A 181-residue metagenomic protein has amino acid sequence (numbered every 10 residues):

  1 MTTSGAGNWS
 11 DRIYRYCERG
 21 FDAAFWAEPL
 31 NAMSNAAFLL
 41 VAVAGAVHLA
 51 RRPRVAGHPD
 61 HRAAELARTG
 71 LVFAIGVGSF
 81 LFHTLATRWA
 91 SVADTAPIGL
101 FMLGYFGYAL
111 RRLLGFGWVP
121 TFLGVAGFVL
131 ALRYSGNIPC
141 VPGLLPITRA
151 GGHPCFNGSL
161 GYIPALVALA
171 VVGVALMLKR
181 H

Functional and structural regions predicted by a protein language model:
T2-H181: Multi-pass alpha-helical transmembrane bundles in non-GPCR membrane proteins that perform intramembrane catalysis
